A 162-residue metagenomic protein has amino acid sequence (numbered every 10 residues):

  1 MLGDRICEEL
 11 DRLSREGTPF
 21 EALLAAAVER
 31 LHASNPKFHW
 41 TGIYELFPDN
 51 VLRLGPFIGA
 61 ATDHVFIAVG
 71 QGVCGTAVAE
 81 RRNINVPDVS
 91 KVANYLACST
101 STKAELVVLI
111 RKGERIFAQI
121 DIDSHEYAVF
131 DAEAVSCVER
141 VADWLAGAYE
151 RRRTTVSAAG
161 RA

Functional and structural regions predicted by a protein language model:
M1-T62, R140, A148-A162: Intrinsically disordered, low-complexity terminal regulatory regions
N35, A97-T102: Short loop/turn motifs at secondary-structure junctions and domain boundaries
W40, V107, Q119: Short hydrophobic/aromatic beta-strand element in the GNAT-like acyltransferase core that lines or flanks the acyl-donor
L46-A97: Regulatory sensory and allosteric helical modules in signal-transduction proteins and certain transcription factors
A104-R111: A short, aliphatic-rich beta-strand micro-motif
I116: Glycine-rich acetyl-CoA-binding "A-motif" of GNAT/NAT acetyltransferases
I120-A128: Short beta-strand-to-loop transition segments that serve as allosteric relay/switch motifs in sensory/regulatory domains
F130-E150: Amphipathic alpha-helical "output/dimerization" segments
